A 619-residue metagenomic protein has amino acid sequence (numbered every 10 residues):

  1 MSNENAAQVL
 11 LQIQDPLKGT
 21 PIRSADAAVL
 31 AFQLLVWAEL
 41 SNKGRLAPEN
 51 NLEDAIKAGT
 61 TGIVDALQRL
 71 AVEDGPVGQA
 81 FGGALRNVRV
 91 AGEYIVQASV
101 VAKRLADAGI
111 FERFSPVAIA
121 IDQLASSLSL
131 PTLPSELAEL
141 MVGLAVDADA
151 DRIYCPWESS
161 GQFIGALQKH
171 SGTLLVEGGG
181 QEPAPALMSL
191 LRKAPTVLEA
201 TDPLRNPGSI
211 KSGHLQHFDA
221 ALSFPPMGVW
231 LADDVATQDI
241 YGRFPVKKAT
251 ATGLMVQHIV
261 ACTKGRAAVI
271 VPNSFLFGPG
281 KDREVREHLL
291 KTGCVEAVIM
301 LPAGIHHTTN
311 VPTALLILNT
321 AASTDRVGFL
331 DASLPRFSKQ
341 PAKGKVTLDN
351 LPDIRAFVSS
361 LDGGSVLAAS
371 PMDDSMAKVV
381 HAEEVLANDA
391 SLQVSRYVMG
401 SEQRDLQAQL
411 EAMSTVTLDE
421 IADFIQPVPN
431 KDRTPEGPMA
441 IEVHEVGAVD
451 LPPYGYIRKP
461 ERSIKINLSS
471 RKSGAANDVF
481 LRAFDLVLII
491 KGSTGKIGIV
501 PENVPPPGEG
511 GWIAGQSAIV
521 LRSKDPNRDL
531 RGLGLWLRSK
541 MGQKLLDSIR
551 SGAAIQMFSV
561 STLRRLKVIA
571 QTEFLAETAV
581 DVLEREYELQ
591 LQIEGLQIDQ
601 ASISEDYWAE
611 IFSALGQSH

Functional and structural regions predicted by a protein language model:
L35-L128: Long recognition/docking surfaces used for binding and targeting
S127-W230, P272-N273, V285, K291: Conserved S-adenosyl-L-methionine
K247-L318: Conserved Class I SAM-dependent methyltransferase catalytic core
H307-S414: Flexible, glycine-/basic-rich loop-and-beta segments that form/coincide with the SAM-dependent methyltransferase
L316, S395, G508-I519, R550-T578: A short glycine-rich beta-alpha junction/loop motif
G364-A440, T572-H619: Non-catalytic DNA-recognition/assembly elements of restriction-modification systems
D419-P435, L451-A483: Sequence-specific dsDNA recognition surfaces
N477-V479, L486-R538: A short beta-sheet element
